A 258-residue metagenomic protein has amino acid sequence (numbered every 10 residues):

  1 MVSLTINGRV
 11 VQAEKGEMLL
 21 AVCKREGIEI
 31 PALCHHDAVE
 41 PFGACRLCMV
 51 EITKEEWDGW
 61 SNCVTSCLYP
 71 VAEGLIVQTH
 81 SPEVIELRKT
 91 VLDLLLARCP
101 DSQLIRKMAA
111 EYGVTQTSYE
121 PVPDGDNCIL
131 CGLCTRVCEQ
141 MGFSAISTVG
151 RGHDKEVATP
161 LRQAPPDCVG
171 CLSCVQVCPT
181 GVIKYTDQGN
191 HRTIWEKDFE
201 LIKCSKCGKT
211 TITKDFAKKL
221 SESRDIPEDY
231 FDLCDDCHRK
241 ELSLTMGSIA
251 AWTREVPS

Functional and structural regions predicted by a protein language model:
M1-S3: Extreme N-terminal starter segment of soluble prokaryotic enzymes
R9-E17: Short, contiguous acidic and Ser/Thr-rich linear segments
L19-L20, E26-T53: A basic, amphipathic helix-loop patch mediating RNA/tRNA/ribosome contacts
V50, W57-D167, G181-K214, S221-C237: Fe-S ferredoxin-like electron-transfer domains and their immediately adjacent linker/connector regions across
S173: A short, cysteine/histidine-rich metal-binding "knuckle" motif
C234-W252: Short metal-binding segments enriched for Cys and/or His
E255-S258: Short, intrinsically disordered terminal segments enriched in charged and Pro/Gly residues
